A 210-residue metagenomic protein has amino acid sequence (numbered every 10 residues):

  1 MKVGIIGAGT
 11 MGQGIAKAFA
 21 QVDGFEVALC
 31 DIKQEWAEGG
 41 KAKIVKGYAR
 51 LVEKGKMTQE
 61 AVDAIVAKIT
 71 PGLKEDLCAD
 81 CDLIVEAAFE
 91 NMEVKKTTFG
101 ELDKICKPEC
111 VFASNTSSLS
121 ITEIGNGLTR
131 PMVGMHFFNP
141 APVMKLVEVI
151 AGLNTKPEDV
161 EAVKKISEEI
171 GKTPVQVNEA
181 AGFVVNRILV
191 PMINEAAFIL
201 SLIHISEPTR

Functional and structural regions predicted by a protein language model:
M1-R50, K54: NAD(P)+-binding Rossmann beta1-loop-alpha1 motif at the extreme N-terminus of oxidoreductases
T10, W36-G39, R50-V111, S118-S120: Rossmann-like NAD(P)-binding element
E35-K46, A64, V94, E158-E169: A non-catalytic, amphipathic alpha-helix used as a structural packing/dimerization or gating element in enzyme scaffolds
G47, K145-L146, M192-I199: A general alpha-helix detector
V111-E179, F183-R187: Rossmann-fold dinucleotide-binding core
S201-R210: Residue-level detector of conserved catalytic or cofactor/ligand-binding positions in enzyme active sites
